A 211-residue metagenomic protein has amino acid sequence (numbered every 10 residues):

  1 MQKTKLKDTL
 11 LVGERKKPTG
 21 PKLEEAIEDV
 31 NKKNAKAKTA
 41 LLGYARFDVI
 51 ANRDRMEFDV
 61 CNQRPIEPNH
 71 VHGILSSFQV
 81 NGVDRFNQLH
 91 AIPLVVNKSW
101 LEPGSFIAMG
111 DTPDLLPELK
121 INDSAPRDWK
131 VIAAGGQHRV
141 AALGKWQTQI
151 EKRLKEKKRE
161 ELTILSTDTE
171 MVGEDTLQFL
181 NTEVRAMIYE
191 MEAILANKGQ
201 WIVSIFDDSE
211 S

Functional and structural regions predicted by a protein language model:
M1-W129, W201-E210: N-terminal leader or domain-start segments enriched in small/polar residues
N62-I66, E102-S211: Basic- and aromatic-enriched surface patches that contact anionic nucleotides/nucleic acids
